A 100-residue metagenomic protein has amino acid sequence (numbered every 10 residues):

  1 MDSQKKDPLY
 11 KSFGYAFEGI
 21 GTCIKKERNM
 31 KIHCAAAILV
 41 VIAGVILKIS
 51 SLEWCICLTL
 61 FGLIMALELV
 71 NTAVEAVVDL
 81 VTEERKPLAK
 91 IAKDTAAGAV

Functional and structural regions predicted by a protein language model:
M1-K5: Short, contiguous pre-domain boundary segments
K6, F13-K31, A96, V100: Membrane interfacial helix-start motif at the N-side
K6, Y10, L60, K86-A89: Short, structured helix-loop boundary elements
Y10, G14, K31-A36, L52-T59: Alpha-helical transmembrane segments of integral membrane proteins
E18, A36-A43: Hydrophobic, membrane-inserted alpha-helices
K26, L47-S51, E83: Short helix-capping/hinge motifs at transmembrane helix termini and TM-loop junctions
V40-V70: Membrane-embedded alpha-helical segments that form the functional core of polytopic membrane enzymes, especially those
L63-A99: Acidic (Asp/Glu-rich) catalytic motifs at the cytosolic membrane interface
